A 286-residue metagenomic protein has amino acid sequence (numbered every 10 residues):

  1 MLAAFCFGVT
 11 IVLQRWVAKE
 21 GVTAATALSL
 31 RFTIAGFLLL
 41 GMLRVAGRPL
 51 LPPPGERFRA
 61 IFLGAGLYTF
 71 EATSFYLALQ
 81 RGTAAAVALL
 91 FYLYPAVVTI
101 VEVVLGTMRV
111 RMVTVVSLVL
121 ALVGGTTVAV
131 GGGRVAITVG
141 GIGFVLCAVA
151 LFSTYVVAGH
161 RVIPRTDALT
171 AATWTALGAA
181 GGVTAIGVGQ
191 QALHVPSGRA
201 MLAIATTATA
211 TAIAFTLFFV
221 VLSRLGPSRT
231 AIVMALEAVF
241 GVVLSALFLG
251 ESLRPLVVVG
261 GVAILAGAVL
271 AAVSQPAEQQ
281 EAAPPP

Functional and structural regions predicted by a protein language model:
M1, P54-L63, R109-L122, G141-V145 (+2 more regions): Cytoplasmic-side transmembrane-helix entry/capping segments in multi-pass membrane proteins
M1-L30, A35, S74, R134-R161 (+3 more regions): Glycine-/small-residue-enriched transmembrane alpha-helix faces in small-molecule transporters and effluxers
C6-I11, L40-A86, L90-F91, T127 (+1 more regions): Specific transmembrane alpha-helical segments of multi-pass solute transporters/efflux pumps, especially DMT/EamA
G8, V12, T33, L40 (+11 more regions): Hydrophobic/small/kink-forming positions within alpha-helical transmembrane segments of polytopic membrane proteins
V17, A27, R31, F62 (+7 more regions): Hydrophobic/aromatic residues within transmembrane alpha-helices of multi-pass small-molecule transporters
E20-S29, P52-F58, V130-L151, V188-T206 (+1 more regions): Juxtamembrane helix-entry segments on the extracytoplasmic side of multipass membrane proteins
S29-L30, Y68, V87-L93, A158-G181 (+1 more regions): Helix-helix packing/entry segments at the starts of transmembrane helices
L39, V110-G131, G181-V183, A235 (+2 more regions): Hydrophobic transmembrane alpha-helices of multi-pass small-molecule transport proteins
